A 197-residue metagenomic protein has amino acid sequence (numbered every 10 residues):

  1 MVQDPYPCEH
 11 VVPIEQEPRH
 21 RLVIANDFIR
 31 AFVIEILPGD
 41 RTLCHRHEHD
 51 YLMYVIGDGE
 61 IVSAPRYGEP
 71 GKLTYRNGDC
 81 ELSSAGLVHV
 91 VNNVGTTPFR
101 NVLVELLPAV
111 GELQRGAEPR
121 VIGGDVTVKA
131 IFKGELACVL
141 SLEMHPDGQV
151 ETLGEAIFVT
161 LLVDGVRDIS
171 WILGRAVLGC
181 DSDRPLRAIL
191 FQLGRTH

Functional and structural regions predicted by a protein language model:
M1-V33, R41-L43, S63-P65, P70-S84 (+2 more regions): A short, N-terminal "cap"/entry segment at the start of jelly-roll beta-barrel domains of the cupin/DSBH fold
E35, Y54, G71-T74, W171: Residue-level "contact hotspot" at macromolecular interaction interfaces
C44, G179-C180: Hydrophobic alpha-helical transmembrane segments of multi-pass integral membrane proteins
R46-V62, M144, E151-R167, W171: Short, conserved beta-strand element in jelly-roll/cupin
G78-D79, S170, G174-A176: Loop/turn positions that initiate beta-strands
V88, A176-L178: Noncatalytic accessory or regulatory domains flanking protease catalytic cores in secreted, cell-surface, and selected
